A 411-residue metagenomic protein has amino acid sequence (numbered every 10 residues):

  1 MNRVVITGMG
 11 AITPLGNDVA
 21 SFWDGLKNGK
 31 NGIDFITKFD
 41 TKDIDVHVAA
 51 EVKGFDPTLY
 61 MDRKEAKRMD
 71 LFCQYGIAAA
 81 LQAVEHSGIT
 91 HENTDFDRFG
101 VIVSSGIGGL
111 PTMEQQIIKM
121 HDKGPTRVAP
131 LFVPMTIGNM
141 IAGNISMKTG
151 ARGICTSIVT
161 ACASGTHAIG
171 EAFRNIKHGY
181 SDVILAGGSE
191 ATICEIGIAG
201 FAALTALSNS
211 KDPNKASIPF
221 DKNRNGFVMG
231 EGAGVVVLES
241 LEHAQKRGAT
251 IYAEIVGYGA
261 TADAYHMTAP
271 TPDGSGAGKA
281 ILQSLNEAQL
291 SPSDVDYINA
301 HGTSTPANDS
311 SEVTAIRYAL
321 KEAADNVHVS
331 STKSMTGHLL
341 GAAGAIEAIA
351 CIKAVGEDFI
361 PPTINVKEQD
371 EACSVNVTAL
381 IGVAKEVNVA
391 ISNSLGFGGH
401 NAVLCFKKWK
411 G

Functional and structural regions predicted by a protein language model:
M1-E65, S87, E242-Y252, I349-T363 (+1 more regions): ACP-dependent fatty acid/polyketide chain-elongation machinery
R3-T7, D34-F35, D212-A288, Y297 (+1 more regions): Condensing-enzyme catalytic core mediating Claisen C-C bond formation in acyl metabolism
I6, K27-T160, S189-I198, P292-N308: Conserved beta-ketoacyl condensing-enzyme motif
G8, L26, A80, V101 (+10 more regions): Conserved small-residue
A20-G25, P111-P125, N175-H178, I198-K211 (+3 more regions): A glycine- and small-aliphatic-rich helix-loop capping segment at beta-alpha/alpha-beta transitions that lines
G76-I89, G138-A142, S146-A151, C155-E190 (+3 more regions): Active-site-proximal alpha-helical scaffold in enzymes
D122-A129, H167-G170, R174, E190-K246 (+2 more regions): Glycine-/small-residue-rich "gating" segment that lines the acyl/pantetheine channel and substrate pocket
Y180-N225, Y258-P272, G302-D309, N326-N376: Acyl-CoA/ACP chain-elongation machinery
